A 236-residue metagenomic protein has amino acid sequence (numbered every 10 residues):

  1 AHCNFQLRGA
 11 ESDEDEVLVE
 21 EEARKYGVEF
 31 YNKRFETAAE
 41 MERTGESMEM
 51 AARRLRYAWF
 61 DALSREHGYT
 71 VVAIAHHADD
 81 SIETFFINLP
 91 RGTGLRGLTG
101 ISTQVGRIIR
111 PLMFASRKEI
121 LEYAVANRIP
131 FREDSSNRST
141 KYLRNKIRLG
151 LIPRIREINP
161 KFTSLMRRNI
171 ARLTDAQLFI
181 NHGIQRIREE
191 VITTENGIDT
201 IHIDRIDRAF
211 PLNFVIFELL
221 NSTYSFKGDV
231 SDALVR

Functional and structural regions predicted by a protein language model:
A1-F5, F35-T37, L55, Q104-V105 (+2 more regions): AMP-forming adenylation/ATP pyrophosphatase catalytic core
A1-P153: Core alpha/beta nucleotide-donor-binding catalytic domains of modification enzymes
G27, G68, P160, N221-S225: Residue-level recognition of short, structured coil/turn motifs that connect secondary structure elements
G92, N127, R154-I158, L173-A176 (+1 more regions): Change "in soluble alpha/beta enzymes" to "in soluble alpha/beta proteins
P130-R132, P160-M166, I180-N181: Short, structured loop/turn "capping" segments at alpha-beta junctions
N137-Y142, T163-T174: Internal, active-site/partner-interface "lid" segment
R148-G150, R154-M166: Conserved anion/nucleotide-ligand pocket segment
